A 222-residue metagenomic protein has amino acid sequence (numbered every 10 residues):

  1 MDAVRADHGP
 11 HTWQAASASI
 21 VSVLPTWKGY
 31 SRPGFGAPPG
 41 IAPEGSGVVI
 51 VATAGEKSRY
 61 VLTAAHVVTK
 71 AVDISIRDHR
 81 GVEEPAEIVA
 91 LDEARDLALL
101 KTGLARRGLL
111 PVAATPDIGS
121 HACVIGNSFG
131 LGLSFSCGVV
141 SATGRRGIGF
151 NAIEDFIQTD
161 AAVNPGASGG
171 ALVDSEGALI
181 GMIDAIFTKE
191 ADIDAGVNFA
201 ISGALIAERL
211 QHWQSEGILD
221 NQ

Functional and structural regions predicted by a protein language model:
M1-A15, V124, S128, S175 (+1 more regions): C-terminal cap/linker of serine protease catalytic domains
A3-H11, W27-V61, V82-P85, P111 (+2 more regions): A conserved glycine-rich beta-strand in the N-terminal activation segment of trypsin-fold
A16-I20, L24-W27, A71-S75, L110 (+6 more regions): Sec/Tat-exported extracytoplasmic proteins
K28-G29, E44, V51-L133, A207 (+1 more regions): Conserved active-site neighborhood of the chymotrypsin/trypsin-like protease fold
G40, G108-E154, N164, I186-D194 (+2 more regions): Flexible, gly/ser-rich surface segments that form the specificity/activation loops bordering the active-site cleft
S46-V48, P85-E87, F135-S141, A171 (+1 more regions): Residues located in well-ordered beta-strands
V48-V49, A162-I183: Catalytic nucleophile loop of clan PA
T63-T69, S141-A142, P165, G181-K189 (+1 more regions): Short beta->alpha transition motifs characteristic of CBS
